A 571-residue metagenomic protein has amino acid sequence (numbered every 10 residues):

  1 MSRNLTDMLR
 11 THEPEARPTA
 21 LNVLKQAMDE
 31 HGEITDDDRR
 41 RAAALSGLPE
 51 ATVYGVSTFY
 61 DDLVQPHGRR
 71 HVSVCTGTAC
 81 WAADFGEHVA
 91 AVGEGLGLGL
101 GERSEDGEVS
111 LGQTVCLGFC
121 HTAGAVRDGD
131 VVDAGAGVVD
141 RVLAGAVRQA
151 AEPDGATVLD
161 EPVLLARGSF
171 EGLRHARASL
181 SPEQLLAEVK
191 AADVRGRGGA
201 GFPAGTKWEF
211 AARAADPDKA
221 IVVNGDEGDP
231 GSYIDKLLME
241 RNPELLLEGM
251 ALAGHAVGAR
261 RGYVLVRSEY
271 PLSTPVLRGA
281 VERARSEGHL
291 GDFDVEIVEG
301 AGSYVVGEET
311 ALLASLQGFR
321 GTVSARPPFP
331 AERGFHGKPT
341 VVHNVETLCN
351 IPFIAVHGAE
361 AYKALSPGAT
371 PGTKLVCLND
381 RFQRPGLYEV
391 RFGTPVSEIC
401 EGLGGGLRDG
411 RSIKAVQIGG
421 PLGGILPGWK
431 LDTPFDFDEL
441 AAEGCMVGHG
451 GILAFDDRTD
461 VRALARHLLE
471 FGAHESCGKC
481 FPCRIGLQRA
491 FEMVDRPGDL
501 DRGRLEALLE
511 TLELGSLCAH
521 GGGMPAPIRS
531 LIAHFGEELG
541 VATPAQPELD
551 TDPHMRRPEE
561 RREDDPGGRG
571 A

Functional and structural regions predicted by a protein language model:
M1-V72, T76-L117, H121-A151, E171-A191 (+8 more regions): Ferredoxin-type iron-sulfur electron-transfer modules in oxidoreductases and energy-metabolism complexes
Y60, N242-A256: Histidine-anchored nucleotide/phosphate-binding helix
A144-A191, H336, H343-G358: Flexible inter-domain linker/hinge segments
L165-E171, V223-D235, P330-F335, C377-F382: Gly-rich Lys/Arg/Thr-decorated short loops/hinges at beta-loop-alpha junctions or inter-strand turns that position
A176-A214, A364, C377, E389 (+1 more regions): Accessory "access/gating" subregions that flank catalytic or transport cores
K207, G262, G402-G420: Short loop-to-beta-strand transition segments
G249-A253, F392-R408: Short amphipathic, charge-patterned alpha-helical segments
Y270, T274-F392, E559: Hydrophobic alpha-helical positions that pack around
